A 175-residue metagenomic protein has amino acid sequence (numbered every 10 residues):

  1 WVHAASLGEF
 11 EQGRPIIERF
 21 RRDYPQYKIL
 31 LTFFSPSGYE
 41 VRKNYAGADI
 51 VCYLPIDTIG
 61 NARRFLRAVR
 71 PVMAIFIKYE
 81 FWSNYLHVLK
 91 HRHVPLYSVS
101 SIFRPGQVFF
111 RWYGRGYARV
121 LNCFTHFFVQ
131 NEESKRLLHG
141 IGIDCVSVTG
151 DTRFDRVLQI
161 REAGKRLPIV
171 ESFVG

Functional and structural regions predicted by a protein language model:
W1-A163, P168: Active-site and donor-binding regions of nucleotide-sugar-utilizing enzymes
V170-G175: Short, intrinsically disordered, charge-balanced linker/junction segments flanking boundaries in proteins
